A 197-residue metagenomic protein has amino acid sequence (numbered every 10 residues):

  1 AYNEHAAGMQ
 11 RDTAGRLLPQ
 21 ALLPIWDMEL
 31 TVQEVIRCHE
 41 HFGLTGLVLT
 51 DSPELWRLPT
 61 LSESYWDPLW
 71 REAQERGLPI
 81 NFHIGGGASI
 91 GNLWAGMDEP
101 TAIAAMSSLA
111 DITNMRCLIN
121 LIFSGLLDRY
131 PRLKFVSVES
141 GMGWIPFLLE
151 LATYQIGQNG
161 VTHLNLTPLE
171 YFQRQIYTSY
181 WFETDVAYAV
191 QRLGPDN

Functional and structural regions predicted by a protein language model:
A1-C117: Active-site gating/metal-coordination segments in enzymes
I84-G86, G91, M97-Y130, K134-N197: H/E-rich (His + Asp/Glu) clusters that bind or coordinate divalent metals
